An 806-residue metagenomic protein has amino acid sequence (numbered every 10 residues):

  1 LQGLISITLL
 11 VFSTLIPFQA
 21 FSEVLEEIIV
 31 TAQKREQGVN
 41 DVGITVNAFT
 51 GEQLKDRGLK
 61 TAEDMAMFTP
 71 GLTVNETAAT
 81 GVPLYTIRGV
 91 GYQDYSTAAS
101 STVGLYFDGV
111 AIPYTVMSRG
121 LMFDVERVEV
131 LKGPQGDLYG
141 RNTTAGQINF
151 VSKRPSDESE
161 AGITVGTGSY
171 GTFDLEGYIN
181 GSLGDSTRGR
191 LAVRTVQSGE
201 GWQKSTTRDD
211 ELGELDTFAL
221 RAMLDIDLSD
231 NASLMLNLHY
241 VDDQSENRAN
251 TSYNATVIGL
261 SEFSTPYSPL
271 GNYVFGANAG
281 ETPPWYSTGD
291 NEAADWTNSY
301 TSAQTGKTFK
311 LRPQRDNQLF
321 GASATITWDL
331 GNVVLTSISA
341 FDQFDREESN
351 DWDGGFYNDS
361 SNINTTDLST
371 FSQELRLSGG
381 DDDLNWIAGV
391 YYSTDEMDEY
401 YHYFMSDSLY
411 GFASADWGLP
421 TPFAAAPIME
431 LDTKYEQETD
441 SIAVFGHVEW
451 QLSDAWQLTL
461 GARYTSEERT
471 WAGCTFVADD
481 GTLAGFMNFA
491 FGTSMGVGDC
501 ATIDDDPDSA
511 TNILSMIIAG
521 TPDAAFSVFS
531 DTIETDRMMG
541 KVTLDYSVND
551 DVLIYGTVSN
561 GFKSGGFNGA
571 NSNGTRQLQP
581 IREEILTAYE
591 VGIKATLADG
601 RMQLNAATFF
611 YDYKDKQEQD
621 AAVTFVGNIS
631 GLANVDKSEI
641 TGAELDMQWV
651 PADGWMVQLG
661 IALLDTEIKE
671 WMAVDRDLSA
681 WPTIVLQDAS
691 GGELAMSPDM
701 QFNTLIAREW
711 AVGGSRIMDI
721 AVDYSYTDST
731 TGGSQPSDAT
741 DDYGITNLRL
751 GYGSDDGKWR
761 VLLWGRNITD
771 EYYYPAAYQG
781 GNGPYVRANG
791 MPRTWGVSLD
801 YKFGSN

Functional and structural regions predicted by a protein language model:
E23-E158, V591: Acidic, small-polar-rich N-terminal luminal/periplasmic segments of exported/outer-membrane proteins
P83, S100-T102, Y114, F123-K132 (+8 more regions): Outer-membrane beta-barrel translocator/receptor signature
N149, S156-E158, G166, Y178-G276 (+6 more regions): Periplasmic-side early beta-strands and strand-to-turn transitions of outer-membrane beta-barrels
G201-E211, R248-T308, D353-S361, H402-K434 (+5 more regions): Solvent-exposed loop segments that connect transmembrane elements
D225-S229, L377-S378, G389-S393, Q437-Y611: Structural signature of Gram-negative outer-membrane beta-barrels, strongest in the C-terminal barrel of TonB-dependent
T325, D329-L330, V334-A340, D345-S349 (+6 more regions): Membrane-embedded beta-barrel scaffold of Gram-negative outer-membrane proteins
N385, L458, A607-D612, G631-S734 (+1 more regions): Gram-negative outer-membrane beta-barrel transporters
S725-G733, Y752-N806: C-terminal beta-signal and adjacent terminal beta-strands/loops of Gram-negative outer-membrane beta-barrel proteins
